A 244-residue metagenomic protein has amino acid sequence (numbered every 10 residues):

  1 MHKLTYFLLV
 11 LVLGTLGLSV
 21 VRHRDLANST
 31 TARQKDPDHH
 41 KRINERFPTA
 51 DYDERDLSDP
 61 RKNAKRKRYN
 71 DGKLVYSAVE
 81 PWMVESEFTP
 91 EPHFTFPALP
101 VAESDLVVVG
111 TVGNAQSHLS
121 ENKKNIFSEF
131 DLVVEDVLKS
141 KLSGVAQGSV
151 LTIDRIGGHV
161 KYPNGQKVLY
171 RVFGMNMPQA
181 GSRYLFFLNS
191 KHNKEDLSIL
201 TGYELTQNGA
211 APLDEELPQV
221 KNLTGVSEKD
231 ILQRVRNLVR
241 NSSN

Functional and structural regions predicted by a protein language model:
H2-N244: Transition segments tied to proteolytic processing and entry into folded domains
